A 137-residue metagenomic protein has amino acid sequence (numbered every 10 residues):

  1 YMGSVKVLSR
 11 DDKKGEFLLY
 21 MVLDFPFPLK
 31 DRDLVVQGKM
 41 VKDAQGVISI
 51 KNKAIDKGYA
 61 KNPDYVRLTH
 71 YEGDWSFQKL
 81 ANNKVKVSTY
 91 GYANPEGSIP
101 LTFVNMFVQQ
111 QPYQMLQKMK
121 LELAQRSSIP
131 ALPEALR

Functional and structural regions predicted by a protein language model:
Y1-R137: Eukaryotic helix-grip
